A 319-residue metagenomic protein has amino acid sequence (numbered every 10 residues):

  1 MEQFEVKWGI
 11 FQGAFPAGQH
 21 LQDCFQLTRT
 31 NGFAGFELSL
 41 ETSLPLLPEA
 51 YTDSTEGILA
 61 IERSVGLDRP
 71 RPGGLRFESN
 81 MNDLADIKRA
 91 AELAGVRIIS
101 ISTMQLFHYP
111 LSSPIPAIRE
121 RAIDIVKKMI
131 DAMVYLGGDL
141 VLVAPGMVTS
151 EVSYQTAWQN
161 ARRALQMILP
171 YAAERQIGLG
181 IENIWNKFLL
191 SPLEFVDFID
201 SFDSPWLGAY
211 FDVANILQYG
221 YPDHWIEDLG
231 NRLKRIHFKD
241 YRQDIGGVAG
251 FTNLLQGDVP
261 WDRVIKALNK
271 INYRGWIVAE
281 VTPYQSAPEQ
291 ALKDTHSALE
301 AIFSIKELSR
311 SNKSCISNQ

Functional and structural regions predicted by a protein language model:
M1-Y135, Q166, A173, S204 (+2 more regions): N-terminal pre-domain/capping segments
F4-W8, D23, F36, T156 (+2 more regions): Acidic/histidine-rich catalytic cores of soluble enzymes
F11-F15, S39-S43, T103-L106, G146-V148 (+4 more regions): Active-site beta-loop-alpha junctions enriched in small/polar residues
Q12, A17-Q19, C24-F25, Y51 (+5 more regions): Gly/Pro-rich active-site loop or hairpin
F36-E37, I99-I101, V141-L142, I236 (+1 more regions): Hydrophobic residues within beta-strands of alpha/beta enzymes
F77-N80, L84, I115-R119, I123 (+4 more regions): Flexible, glycine- and charge-enriched loops at secondary-structure boundaries
A94-V96, G138-D139, I177, I271-G275: A short helix->loop->beta-strand "cap" motif at the edges of active sites that frequently abuts
Y135-V152, R175-I181: Active-site groove signature of glycoside hydrolases
